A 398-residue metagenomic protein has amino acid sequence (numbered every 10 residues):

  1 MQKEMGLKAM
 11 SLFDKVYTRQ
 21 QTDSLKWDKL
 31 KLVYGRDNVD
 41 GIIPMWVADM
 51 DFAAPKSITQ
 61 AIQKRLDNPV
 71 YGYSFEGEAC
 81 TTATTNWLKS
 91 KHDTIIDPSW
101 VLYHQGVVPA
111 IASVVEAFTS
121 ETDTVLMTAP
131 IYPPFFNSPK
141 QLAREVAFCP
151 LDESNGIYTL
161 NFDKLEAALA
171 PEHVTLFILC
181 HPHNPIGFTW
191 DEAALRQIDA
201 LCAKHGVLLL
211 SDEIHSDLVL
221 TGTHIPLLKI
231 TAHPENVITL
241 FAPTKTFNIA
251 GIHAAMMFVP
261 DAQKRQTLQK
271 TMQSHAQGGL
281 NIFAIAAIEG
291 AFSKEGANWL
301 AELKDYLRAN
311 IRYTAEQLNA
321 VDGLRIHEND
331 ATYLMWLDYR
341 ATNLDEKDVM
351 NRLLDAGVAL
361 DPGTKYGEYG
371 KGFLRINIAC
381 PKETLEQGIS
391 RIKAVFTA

Functional and structural regions predicted by a protein language model:
Q2-L12, D37-I43, D49-K64, I95-D97 (+1 more regions): PLP-dependent class I/II
L7-S24: N-terminal glycine-/charge-rich "phosphate-binding" loop or analogous flexible N-terminal tail
S24-V39: An N-terminal-biased, well-structured beta-alpha scaffold segment characteristic of Rossmann-like dinucleotide-binding
R65, Y71-Q105: Conserved N-terminal alpha-helix of the aminotransferase class I/II PLP-enzyme fold
